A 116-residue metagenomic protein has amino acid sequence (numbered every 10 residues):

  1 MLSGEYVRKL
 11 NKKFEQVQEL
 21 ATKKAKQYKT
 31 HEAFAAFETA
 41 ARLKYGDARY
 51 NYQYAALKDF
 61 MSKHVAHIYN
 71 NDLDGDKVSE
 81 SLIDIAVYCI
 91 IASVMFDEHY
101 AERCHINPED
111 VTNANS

Functional and structural regions predicted by a protein language model:
M1-S116: Intrinsically disordered, low-complexity regulatory regions that flank transcription factor DNA-binding cores
